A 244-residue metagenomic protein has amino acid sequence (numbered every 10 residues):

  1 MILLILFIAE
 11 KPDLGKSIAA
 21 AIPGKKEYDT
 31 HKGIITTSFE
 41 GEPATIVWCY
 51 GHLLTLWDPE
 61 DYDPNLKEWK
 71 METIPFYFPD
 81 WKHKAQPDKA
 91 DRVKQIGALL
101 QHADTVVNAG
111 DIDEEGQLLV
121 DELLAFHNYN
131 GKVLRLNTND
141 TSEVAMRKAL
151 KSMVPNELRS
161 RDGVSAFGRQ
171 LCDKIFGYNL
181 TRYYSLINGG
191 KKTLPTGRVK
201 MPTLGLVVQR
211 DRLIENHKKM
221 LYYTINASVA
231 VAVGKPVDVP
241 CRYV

Functional and structural regions predicted by a protein language model:
M1-K174, R242: Intrinsically disordered, low-complexity regulatory segments
G33-D63, M201-V244: Structured, non-catalytic alpha/beta "coupling" segments that mediate domain-domain communication and provide generic
D88, K94-Q95, Q101-H102, E143-A232 (+1 more regions): C-terminal or mid-to-C-terminal helical accessory/interaction module adjacent to the motor/catalytic core
